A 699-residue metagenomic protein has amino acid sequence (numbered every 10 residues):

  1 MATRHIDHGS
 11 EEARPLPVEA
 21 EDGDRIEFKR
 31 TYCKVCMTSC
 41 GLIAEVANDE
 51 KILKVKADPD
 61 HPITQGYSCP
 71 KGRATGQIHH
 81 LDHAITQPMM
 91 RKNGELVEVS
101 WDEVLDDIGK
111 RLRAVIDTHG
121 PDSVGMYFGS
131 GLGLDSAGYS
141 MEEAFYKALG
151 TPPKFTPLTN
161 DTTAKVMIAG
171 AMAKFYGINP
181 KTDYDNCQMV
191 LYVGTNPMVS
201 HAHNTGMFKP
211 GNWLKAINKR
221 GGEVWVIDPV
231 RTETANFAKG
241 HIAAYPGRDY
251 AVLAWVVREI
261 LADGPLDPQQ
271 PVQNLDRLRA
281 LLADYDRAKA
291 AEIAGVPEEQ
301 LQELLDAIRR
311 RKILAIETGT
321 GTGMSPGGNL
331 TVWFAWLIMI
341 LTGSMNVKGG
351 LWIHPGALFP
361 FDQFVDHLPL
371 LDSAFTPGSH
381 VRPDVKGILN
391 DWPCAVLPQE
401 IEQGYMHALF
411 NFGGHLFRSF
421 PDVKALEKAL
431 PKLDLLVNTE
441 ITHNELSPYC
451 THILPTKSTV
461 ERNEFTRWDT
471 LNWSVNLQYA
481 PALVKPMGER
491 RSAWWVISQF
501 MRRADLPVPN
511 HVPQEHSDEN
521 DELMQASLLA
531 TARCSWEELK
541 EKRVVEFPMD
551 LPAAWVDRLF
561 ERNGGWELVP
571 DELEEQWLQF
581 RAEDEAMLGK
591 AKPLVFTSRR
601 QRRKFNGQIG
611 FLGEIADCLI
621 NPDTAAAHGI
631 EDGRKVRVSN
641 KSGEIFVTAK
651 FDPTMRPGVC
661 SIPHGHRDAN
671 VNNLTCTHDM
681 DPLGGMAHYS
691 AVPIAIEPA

Functional and structural regions predicted by a protein language model:
M1-A262, P297, F412, F500 (+2 more regions): N-terminal export/assembly segments and adjacent metallocofactor-ligating motifs of anaerobic energy-metabolism
I6, L483, E489-K540, N606-L619 (+1 more regions): Long, contiguous, secondary-structure-rich segments that constitute the structural scaffold of globular domains
L53, D267-P268, L301, A315-I316 (+8 more regions): Acidic/polar loop patches that form or flank catalytic/metal-binding clefts of enzymes that bind anionic ligands
Y139-K215, G222-I227, A251-A254, L337-P448 (+4 more regions): Extended redox/cofactor-interaction regions of prokaryotic respiratory oxidoreductases
T195-N196, F237-A238, P271, Y285-A288 (+2 more regions): Flexible glycine/proline-enriched surface loops and loop-helix/loop-strand junctions
V256, Q273-P393: Active-site phosphate/pyrophosphate-binding segments
L435, T442-E464, D469-N476, R634-K635 (+1 more regions): C-terminal, active-site-flanking charged/polar segments
V460-P486, V496-I497, M501, L506: Glycine/threonine-rich phosphate-binding loop and adjacent beta-strand/alpha-helix elements that clamp
